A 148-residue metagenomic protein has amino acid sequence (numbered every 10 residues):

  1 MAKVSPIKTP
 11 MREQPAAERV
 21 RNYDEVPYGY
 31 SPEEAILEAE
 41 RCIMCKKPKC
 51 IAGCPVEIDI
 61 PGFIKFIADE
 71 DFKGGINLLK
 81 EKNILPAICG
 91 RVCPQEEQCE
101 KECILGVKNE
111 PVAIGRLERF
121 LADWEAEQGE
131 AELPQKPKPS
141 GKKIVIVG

Functional and structural regions predicted by a protein language model:
M1-K143: Ferredoxin-type iron-sulfur electron-transfer modules and their immediate structural context
